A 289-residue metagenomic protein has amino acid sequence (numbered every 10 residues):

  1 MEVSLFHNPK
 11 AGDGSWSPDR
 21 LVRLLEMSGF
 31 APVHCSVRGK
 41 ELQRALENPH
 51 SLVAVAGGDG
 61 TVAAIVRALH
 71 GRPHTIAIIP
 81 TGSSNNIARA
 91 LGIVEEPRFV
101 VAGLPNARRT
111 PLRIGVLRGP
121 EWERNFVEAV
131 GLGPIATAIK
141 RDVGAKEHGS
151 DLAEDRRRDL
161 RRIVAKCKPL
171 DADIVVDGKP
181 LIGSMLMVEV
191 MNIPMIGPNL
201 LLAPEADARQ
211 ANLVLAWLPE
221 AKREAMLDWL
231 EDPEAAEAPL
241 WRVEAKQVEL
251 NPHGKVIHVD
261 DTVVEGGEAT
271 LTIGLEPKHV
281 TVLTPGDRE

Functional and structural regions predicted by a protein language model:
V3-L5, V53: Conserved hydrophobic helix-helix packing surfaces used for dimerization/oligomerization
L5-F6, K10, D19, L24 (+4 more regions): Catalytic core of DAGKc-family lipid kinases
G12-W16, G197-P198: Short N-terminal binding/cap micro-motifs at the start of the first secondary-structure element
R20-R23, H70-G71, V143-A145, P204-D207 (+2 more regions): Short, solvent-exposed amphipathic alpha-helical segments in soluble enzyme and RNA/protein-processing domains
A31-P73: N-terminal small/polar loop signature for handling phosphorylated ligands or for N-terminal nucleophile
G131, E189-L202, V263: Glycine-rich phosphate/pyrophosphate-binding beta-alpha loops
I135-A138, I182-S184, M195-N199, R223-M226: Short acidic/glycine-rich loop or secondary-structure boundary segments that cap or lie
V176, I182, D207-Q210, A216-E289: ATP/nucleoside-binding phosphotransfer catalytic cores, i.e., glycine-rich phosphate-binding loops
